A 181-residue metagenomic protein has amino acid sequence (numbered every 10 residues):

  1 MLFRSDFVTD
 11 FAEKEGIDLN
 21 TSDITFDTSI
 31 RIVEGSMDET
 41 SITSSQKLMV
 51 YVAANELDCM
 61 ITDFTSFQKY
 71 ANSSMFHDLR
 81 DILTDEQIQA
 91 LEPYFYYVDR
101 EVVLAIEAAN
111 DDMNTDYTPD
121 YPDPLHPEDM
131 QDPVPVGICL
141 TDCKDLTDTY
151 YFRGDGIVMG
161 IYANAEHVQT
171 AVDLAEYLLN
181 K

Functional and structural regions predicted by a protein language model:
D6-K69: Extracytoplasmic/periplasmic/luminal assembly and interaction segments in envelope/secretory/respiratory proteins
E15, N180-K181: Feature 14080 marks short, conserved micro-sites in well-ordered regions that are central to protein function
I42-E128: Extracytoplasmic "Venus flytrap"/periplasmic binding protein-like
P133-L140, I157: Extracytoplasmic/periplasmic solute-binding protein
T141-T147: Non-catalytic, usually N-terminal nucleic-acid engagement modules in DNA/RNA processing proteins
F152-H167: A bilobed periplasmic-binding-protein/Venus flytrap-type ligand-binding module shared by bacterial periplasmic
E166-Y177: Short amphipathic alpha-helical coupling segments at ligand-binding clamshell hinges and other catalytic/signaling
